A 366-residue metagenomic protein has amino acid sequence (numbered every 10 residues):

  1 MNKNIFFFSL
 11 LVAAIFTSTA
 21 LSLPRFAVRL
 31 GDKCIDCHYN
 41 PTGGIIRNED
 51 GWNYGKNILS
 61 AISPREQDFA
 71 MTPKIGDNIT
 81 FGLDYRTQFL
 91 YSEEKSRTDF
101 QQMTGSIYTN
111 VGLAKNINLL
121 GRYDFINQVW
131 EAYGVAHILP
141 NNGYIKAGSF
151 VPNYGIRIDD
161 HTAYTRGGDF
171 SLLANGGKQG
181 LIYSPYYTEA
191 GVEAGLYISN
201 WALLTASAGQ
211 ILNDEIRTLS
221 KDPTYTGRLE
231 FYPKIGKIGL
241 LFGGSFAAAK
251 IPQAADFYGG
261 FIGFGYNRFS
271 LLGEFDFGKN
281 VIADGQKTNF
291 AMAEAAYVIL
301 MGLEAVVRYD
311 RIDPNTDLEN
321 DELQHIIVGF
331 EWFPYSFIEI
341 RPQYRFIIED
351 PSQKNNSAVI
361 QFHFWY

Functional and structural regions predicted by a protein language model:
T17-T19: N-terminal signal peptide c-region/cleavage motif recognized by signal peptidases
L23-K33: Sequence/structural segment immediately N-terminal to covalent heme-attachment motifs in c-type and related
D32-P41: The canonical Cys-X-X-Cys-His
K33, L229, W332, K354-Y366: Outer-membrane beta-barrel "beta-signal"
I45-I46, D77-Y91, S96-D214, K221-T226 (+5 more regions): Outer membrane beta-barrel
S96-Q101, D124, I182-Y186, R217-D222 (+5 more regions): Replace "Gram-negative outer membrane beta-barrel proteins" with "bacterial and organellar outer membrane beta-barrel
S220, G227-N315: Detector for outer-membrane/organellar transmembrane beta-barrel domains, recognizing the amphipathic beta-strand
A296-R341, R345-I348: C-terminal hydrophobic structural anchor segments that stabilize assembly/packing rather than catalytic chemistry
